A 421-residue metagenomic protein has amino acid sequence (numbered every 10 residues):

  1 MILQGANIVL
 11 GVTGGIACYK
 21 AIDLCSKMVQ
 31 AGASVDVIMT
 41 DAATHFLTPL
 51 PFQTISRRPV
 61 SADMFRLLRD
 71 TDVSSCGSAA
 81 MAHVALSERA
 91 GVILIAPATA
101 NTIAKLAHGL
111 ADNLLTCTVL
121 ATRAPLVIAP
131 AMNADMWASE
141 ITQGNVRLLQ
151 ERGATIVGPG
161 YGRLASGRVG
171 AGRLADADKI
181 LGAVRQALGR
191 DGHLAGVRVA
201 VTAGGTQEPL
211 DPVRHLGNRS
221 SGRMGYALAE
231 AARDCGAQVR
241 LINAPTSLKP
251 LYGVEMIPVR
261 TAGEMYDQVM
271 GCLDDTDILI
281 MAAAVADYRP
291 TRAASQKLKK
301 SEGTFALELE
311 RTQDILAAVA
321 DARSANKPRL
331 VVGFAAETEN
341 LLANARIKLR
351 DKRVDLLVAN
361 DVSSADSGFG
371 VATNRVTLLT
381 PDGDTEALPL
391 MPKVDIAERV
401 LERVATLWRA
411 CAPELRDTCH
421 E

Functional and structural regions predicted by a protein language model:
M1-V127, N133-E421: A cross-family phosphate/adenosyl-ligand binding-site feature
